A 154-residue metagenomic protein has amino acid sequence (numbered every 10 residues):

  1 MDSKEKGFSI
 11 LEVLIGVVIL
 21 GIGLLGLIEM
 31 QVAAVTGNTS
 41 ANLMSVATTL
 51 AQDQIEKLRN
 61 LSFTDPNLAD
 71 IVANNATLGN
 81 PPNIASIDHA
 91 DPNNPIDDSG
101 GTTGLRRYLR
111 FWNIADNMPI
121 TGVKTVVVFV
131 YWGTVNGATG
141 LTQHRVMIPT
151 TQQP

Functional and structural regions predicted by a protein language model:
K4-Q52: Aliphatic-rich helix starts adjacent to a transmembrane/signal segment
N42-P154: Low-complexity, Gly/Pro-rich coil/beta segments used as flexible assembly/activation regions
